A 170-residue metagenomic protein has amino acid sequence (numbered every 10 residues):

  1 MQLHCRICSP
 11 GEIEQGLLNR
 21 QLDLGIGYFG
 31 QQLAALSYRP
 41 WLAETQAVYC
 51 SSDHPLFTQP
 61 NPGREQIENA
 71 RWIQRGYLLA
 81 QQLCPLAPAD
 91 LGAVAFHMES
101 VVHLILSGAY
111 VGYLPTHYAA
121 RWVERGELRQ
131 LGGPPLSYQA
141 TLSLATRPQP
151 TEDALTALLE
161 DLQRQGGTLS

Functional and structural regions predicted by a protein language model:
M1-L33: Central regulatory/effector-binding core of bacterial HTH transcription factors
G11-E12, L24, L33, E99 (+2 more regions): Short alpha-helical
E12, A157-D161: Alpha-helical elements of Rossmann-like donor-binding domains used by nucleotide-donor carbohydrate transfer enzymes
L18, Q31, S37-A109, T116 (+2 more regions): C-terminal regulatory
D23, Y110-V111: Conserved acidic residues
Y49-D53, T141-D153: A bilobed periplasmic-binding-protein/Venus flytrap-type ligand-binding module shared by bacterial periplasmic
